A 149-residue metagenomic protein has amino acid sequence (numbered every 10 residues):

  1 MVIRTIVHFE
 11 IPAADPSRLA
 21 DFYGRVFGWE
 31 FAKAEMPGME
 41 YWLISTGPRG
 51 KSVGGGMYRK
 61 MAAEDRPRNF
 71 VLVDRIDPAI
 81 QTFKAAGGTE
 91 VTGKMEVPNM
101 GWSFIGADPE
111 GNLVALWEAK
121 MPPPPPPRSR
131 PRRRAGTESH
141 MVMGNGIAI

Functional and structural regions predicted by a protein language model:
M1-V2, V7, I11, A32-E35 (+1 more regions): Vicinal oxygen chelate
I3, E10-S52, I149: Core segments of cupin and vicinal oxygen chelate
W42-T46, M57, G106: Short beta-strand element of the conserved SAM-dependent methyltransferase core
R49-G55, E110-V114: Short, charged/polar, Gly/Pro-enriched secondary-structure boundary elements
M57-R59, A119-K120: Acetyl-CoA-dependent GNAT
A62-A86: Mid-chain, well-packed structural core segment of small domains
